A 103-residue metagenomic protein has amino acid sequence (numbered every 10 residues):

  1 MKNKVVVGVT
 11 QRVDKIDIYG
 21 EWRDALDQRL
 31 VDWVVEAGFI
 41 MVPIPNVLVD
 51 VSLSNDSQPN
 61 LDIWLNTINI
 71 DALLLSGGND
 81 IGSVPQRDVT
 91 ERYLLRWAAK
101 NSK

Functional and structural regions predicted by a protein language model:
M1-K103: N-terminal beta1-alpha1 cap of cysteine-dependent amidohydrolase-like domains
